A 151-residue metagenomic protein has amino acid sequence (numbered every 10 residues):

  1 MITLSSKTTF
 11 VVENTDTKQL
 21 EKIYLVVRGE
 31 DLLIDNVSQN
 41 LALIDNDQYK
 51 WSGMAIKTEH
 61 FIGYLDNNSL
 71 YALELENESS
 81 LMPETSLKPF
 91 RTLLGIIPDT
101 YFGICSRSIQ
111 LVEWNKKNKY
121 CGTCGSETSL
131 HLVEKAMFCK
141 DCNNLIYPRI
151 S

Functional and structural regions predicted by a protein language model:
M1-P98: N-terminal alpha-helical interaction blocks
S79-T123: A gly/proline- and charged-residue-enriched helix-loop-helix capping module
S106-S151: Cys/His-rich short segments
